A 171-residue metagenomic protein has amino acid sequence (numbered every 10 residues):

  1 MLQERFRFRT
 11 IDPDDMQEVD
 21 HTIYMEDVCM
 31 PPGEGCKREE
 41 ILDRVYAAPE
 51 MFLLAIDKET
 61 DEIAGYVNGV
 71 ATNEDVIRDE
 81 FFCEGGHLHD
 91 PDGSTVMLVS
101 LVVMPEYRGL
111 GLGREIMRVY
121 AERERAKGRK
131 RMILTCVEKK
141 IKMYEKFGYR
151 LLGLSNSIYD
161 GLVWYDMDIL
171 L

Functional and structural regions predicted by a protein language model:
Q3-T22: A short beta-loop-alpha structural element at the N-terminal edge of CoA-dependent acyl/N-acetyltransferase catalytic
E26, Y144-E145, Y149: Conserved active-site tyrosine of GNAT-family acetyltransferases
P31-E59, Y66-H87: Active-site rim helix/loop that mediates acceptor-substrate recognition in acyltransferases
E62-V102, R108, I158-V163: Conserved acyl-donor/pantetheine-binding loop and adjacent beta-alpha core of acyl/acetyltransferases and related
A71, T135, R150-D166: Conserved catalytic-core motifs of GNAT/GCN5-like acyltransferases
V103, G109-E122: Conserved acetyl-CoA-binding loop-helix of GNAT-fold acetyltransferases
I116, K140-M143: Conserved short alpha-helix immediately C-terminal to the canonical SAM/SAH-binding motif I of Rossmann-like
M117, R123-V137: Conserved GNAT acetyl-CoA-binding A-motif
